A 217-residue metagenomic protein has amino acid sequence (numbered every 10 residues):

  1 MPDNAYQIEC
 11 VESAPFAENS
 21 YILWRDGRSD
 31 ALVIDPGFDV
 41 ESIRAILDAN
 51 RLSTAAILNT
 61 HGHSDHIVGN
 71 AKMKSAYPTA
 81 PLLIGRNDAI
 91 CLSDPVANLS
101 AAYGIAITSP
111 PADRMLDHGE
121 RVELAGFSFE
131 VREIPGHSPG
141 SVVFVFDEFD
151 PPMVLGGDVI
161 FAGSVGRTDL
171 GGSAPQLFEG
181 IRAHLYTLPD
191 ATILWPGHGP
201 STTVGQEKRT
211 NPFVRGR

Functional and structural regions predicted by a protein language model:
M1-Q7, S100-G104, G126-F127: Short Pro/Gly-enriched beta-strand edge/turn motifs at strand-loop
P2-N50, V143-G157: Conserved beta-strand hairpin/beta-sheet module of binuclear metal-dependent hydrolase folds, prominently
V11, L116, I134: Hydrophobic residues at beta-strand termini and immediately following loops that shape nucleotide-binding pockets
L23, T60, I134: Conserved S/T- and glycine-rich ATP-binding loop of Class I adenylate-forming
S29, L52-T54, V96-A101, R121 (+1 more regions): Metallo-beta-lactamase
F38-E123, P152, R209-G216: Active-site HxH/HxHxD metal-binding segment of metal-dependent hydrolases
